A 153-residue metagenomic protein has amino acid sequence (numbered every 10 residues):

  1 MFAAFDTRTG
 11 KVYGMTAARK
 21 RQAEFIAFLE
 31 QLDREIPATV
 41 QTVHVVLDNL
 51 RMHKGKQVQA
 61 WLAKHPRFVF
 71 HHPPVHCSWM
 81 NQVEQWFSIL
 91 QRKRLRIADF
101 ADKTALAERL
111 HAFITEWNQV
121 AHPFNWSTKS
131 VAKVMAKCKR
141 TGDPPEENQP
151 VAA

Functional and structural regions predicted by a protein language model:
M1-A153: Short functional hotspots at interaction and active-site rims
